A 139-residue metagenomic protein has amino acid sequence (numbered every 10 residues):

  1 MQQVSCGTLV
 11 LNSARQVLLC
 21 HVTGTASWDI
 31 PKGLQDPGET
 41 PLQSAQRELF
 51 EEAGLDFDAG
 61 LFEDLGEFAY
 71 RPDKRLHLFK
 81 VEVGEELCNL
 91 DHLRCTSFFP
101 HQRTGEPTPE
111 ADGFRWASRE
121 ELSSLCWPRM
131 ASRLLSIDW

Functional and structural regions predicted by a protein language model:
M1-I30, F57, F79: N-terminal strand-loop-strand
I30-D64, F79: The catalytic Nudix box helix
Q35, L122-S123: A generic structural signal for short hydrophobic patches within well-formed alpha-helices
F68-R103, R115-E120, R133-D138: Active-site-adjacent beta-strand/loop module that shapes the phosphate/pyrophosphate-binding cleft
T104-T108: Alpha-helical transmembrane helix bundles of large polytopic membrane transport and channel proteins
S123, W127-M130: Short, compact, well-ordered microdomains
